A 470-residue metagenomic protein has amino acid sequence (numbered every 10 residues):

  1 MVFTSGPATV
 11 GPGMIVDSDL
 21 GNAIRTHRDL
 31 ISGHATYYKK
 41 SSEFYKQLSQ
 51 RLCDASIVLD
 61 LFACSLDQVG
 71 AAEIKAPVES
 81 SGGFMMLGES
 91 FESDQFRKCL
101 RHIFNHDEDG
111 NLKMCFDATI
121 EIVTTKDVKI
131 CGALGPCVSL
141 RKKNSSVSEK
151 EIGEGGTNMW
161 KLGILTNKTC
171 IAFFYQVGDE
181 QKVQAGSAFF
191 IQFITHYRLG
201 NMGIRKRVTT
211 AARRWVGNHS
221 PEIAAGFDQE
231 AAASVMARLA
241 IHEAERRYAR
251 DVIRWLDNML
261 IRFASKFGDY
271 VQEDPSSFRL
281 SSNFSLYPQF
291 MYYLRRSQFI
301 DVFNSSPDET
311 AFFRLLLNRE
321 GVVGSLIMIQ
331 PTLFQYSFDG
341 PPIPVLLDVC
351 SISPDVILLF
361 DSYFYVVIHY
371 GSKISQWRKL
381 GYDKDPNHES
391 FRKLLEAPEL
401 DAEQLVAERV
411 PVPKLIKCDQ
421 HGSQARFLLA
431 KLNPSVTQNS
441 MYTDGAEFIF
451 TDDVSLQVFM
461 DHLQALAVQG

Functional and structural regions predicted by a protein language model:
M1-G470: Extended acidic, low-complexity intrinsically disordered regions
